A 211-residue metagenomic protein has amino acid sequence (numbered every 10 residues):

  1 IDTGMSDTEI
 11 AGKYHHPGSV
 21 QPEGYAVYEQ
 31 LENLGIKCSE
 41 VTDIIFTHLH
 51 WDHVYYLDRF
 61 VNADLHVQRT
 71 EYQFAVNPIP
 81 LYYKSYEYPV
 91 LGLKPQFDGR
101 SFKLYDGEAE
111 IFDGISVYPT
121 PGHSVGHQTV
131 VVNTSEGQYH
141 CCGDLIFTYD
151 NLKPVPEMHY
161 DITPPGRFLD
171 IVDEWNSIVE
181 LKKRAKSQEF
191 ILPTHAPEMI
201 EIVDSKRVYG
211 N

Functional and structural regions predicted by a protein language model:
I1-E29, T129-G143: Conserved beta-strand hairpin/beta-sheet module of binuclear metal-dependent hydrolase folds, prominently
T3-S6, L49, T70-E71, H123-S124 (+2 more regions): Active-site metal-binding loops of divalent metal-dependent hydrolases
I10-K13, G18, T148-G166, V208-N211: Active-site gating loops and adjacent loop-to-helix segments of metal-dependent hydrolytic enzymes
P22-I36, E40, D64, R69-P119 (+1 more regions): Metallo-beta-lactamase
V41-D52: Metallo-beta-lactamase
D58-V61: Short, conserved loop/helix-junction motifs that constitute active-site signature segments in enzyme catalytic cores
V76-Y83, V90-G92, F97, L152-K153 (+2 more regions): C-terminal/domain-terminus segments
I111, V131-N133, Q138-Y139, Y149 (+1 more regions): Divalent-metal (often Zn2+) His-rich catalytic cores of metallo-beta-lactamase-fold enzymes
